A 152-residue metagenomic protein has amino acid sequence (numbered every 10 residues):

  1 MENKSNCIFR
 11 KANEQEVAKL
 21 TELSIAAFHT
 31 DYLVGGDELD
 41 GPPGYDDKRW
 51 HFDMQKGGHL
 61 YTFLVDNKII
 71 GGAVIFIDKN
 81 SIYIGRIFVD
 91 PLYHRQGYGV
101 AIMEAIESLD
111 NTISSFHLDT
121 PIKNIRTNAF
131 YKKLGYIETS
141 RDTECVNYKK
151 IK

Functional and structural regions predicted by a protein language model:
C7-E22: A short beta-loop-alpha structural element at the N-terminal edge of CoA-dependent acyl/N-acetyltransferase catalytic
E22-W50: Conserved GNAT-fold acetyl-CoA-binding loop/helix
K48-T62: A short helix-loop-beta-strand connector motif used in the catalytic cores of GNAT acetyltransferases and, in some
T62, K68-F76, Y83-F88: Conserved beta-strand in the GNAT
Y93, G97-A105: Conserved acetyl-CoA pyrophosphate-binding loop and the N-cap/start of the following alpha-helix in GNAT-like
H94, H117-N128, E144-V146: Conserved beta-strand-loop-alpha-helix junction that forms the acyl-donor binding cleft
V100-A101, I122-R141: Conserved active-site alpha-helix within GNAT-family acetyltransferase domains
M103, D110-I122: Conserved GNAT acetyl-CoA-binding A-motif
